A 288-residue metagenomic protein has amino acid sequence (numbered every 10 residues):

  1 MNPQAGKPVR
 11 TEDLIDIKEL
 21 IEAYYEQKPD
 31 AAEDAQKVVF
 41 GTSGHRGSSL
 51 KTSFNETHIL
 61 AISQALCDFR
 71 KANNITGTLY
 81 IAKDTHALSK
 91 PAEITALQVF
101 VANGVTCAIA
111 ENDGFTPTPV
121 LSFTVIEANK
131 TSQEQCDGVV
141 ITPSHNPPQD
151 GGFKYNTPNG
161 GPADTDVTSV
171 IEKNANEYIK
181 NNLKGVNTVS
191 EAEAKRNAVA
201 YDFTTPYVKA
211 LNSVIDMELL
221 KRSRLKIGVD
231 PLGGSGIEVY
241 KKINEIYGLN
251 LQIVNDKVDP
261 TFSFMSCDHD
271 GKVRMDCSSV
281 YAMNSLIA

Functional and structural regions predicted by a protein language model:
M1-V38, T52, A61-Q64, N73 (+3 more regions): Phosphate-moiety recognition in structured ligand-binding domains
P3-Q36, S132, Q149-S285: Gly/Ser/Thr-enriched, mixed-charge loops and adjacent short helices that form phosphate/oxyanion-binding elements
T11, K18, D68, I75-D150 (+1 more regions): N-terminal small/polar loop signature for handling phosphorylated ligands or for N-terminal nucleophile
P29-T42, R46-G47, T57-H58, A65 (+3 more regions): N-terminal glycine-rich anion-binding loops that anchor highly charged ligand groups
Q36-F54, S144, P231-S235, V239: Conserved phosphate/anionic-ligand binding catalytic regions in large, soluble enzymes, centered on
S48-S49, T78-D84, K226-V229: Short glycine-rich or small-residue beta-strand-to-loop segments that form or flank ligand, phosphate, metal/Fe-S
F54-S63, D113-P117, A200-V208, S278-A282: Phosphate/oxyanion-binding active-site loops and adjacent basic polyanion-contact surfaces
S63-L79, V186, D216-S223: Glycine-rich phosphate/diphosphate-binding loops that line cofactor/substrate pockets in enzymes
